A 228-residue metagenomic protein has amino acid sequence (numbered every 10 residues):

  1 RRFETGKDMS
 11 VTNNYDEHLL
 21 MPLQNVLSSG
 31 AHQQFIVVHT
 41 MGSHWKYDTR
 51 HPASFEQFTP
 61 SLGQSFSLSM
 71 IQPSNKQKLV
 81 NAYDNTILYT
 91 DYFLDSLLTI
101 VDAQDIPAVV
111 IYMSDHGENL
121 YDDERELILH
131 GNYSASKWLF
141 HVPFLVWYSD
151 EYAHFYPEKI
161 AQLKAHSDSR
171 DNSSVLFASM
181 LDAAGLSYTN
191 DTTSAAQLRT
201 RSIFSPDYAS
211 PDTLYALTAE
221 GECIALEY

Functional and structural regions predicted by a protein language model:
R1-Y228: Catalytic domains that recognize anionic headgroups
